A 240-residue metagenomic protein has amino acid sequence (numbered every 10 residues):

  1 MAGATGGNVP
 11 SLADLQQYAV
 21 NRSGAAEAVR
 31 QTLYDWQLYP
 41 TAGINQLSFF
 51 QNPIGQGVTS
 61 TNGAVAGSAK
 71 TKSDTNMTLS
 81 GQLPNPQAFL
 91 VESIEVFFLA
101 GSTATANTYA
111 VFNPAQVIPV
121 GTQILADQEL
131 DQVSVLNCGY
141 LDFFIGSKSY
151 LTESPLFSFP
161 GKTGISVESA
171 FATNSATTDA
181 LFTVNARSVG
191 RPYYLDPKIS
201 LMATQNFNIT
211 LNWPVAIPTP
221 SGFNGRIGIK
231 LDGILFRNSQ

Functional and structural regions predicted by a protein language model:
M1-Q240: Beta-strand-centric surfaces of beta-sandwich/beta-rich domains
